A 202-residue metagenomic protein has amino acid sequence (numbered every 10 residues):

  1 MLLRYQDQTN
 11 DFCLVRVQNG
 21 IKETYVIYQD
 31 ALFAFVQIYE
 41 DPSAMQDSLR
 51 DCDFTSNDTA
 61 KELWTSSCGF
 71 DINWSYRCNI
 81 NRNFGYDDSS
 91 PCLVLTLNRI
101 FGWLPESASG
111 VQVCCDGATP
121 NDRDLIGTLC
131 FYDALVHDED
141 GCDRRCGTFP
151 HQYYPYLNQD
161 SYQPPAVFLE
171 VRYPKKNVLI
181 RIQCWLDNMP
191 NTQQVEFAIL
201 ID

Functional and structural regions predicted by a protein language model:
L2-Y132: Intrinsically disordered, low-complexity juxtamembrane tails/stalks of eukaryotic membrane proteins
Q37, S48, R77-N79, G102-E106 (+5 more regions): An almost-null, non-specific background feature that weakly reflects generic protein context rather than any particular
C78-R82, Y153-P155, F168-E170: Eukaryotic intrinsically disordered and solvent-exposed regulatory patches
D88, Y162, K175-N177: Surface-exposed coil/turn segments at beta-strand junctions on protein surfaces, enriched
P91, Q163-A166: Glycine-rich, often proline-containing surface loops adjacent to acidic residues and nearby aromatics that form
D124-P164: Extended, solvent-exposed segments with strong compositional bias
A166-D202: Compact beta-sheet-dominated globular domain cores
